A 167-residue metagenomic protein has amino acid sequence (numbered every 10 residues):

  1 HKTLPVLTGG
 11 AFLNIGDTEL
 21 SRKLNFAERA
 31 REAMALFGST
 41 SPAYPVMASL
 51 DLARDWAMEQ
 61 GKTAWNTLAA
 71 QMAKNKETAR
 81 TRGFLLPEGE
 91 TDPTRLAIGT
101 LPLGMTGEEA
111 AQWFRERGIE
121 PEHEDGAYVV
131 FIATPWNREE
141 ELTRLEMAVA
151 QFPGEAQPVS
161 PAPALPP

Functional and structural regions predicted by a protein language model:
H1-K2, L36-A43, G61-L68, I98-G104 (+1 more regions): Hydrophobic alpha-helical scaffolding
H1-R31, G38-S49: Active-site PLP attachment segment
T3-L7, F26, A57, G89-E90 (+1 more regions): Solvent-exposed alpha-helices and their adjacent loops that cap or buttress functional pockets in soluble metabolic
G10, R29-E32, S49-L52, W56 (+4 more regions): Alpha-helical scaffold segments in soluble metabolic enzymes
A27-E28, R54, M58-E88, E108: Conserved PLP-dependent catalytic core of the aminotransferase class-I/II
S39-M47, N75-K76, A110-I119: Structured alpha-helical segments in the cores of large, soluble enzyme domains
A48-T63, W136-E140: Amphipathic alpha-helix from the class-I
R80-P167: Conserved C-terminal alpha-helix-loop-beta "cap" of PLP-dependent enzymes that closes/shapes the active-site mouth
